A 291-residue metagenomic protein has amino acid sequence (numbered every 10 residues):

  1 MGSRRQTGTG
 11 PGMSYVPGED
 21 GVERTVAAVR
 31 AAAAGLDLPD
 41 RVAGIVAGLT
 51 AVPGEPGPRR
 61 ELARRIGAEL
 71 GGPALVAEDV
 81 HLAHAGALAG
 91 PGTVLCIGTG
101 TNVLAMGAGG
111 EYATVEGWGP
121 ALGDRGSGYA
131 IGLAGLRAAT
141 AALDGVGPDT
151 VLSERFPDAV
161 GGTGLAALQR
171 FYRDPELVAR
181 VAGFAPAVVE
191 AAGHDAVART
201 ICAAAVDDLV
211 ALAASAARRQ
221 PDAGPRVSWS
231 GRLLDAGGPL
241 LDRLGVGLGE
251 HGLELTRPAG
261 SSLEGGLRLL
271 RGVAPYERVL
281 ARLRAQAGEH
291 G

Functional and structural regions predicted by a protein language model:
M1-R41, L70, G86-G92, L136-G291: ATP-binding/phosphotransfer module of carbohydrate and carboxylate kinases, centering on a glycine-rich
G44-T50, T101, G107-Y112, F156-L168: Short N-terminal signal/transit or membrane-insertion segments and the immediately adjacent low-complexity/disordered
V46-P53, I97-T99, P225-A236: Glycine-rich beta-strand-to-loop/alpha-helix junction loops that act as flexible
L49-D149, A287-G291: Phosphate-binding/catalytic loop of phosphoryl-transfer enzymes
